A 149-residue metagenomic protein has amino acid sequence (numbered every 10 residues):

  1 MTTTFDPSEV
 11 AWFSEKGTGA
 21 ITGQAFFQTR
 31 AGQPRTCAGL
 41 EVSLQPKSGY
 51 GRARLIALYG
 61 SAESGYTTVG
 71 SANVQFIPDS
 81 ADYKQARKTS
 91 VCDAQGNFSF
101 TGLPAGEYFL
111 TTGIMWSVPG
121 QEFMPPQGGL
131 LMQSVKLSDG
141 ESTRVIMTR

Functional and structural regions predicted by a protein language model:
M1-R149: Long luminal/extracellular ectodomains of secretory-pathway precursor proteins
